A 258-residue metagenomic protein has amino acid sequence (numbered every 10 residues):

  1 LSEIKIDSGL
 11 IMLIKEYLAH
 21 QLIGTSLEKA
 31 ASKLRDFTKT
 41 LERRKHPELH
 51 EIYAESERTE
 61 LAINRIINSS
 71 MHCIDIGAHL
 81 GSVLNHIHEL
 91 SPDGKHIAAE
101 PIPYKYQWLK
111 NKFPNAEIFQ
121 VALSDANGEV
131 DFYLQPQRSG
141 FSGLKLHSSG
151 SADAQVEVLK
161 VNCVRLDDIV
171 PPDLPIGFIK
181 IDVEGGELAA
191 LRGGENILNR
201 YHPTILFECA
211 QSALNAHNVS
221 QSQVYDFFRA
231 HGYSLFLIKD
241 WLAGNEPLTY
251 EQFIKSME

Functional and structural regions predicted by a protein language model:
S2-E258: Phosphate/nucleotide-binding beta-alpha loop and adjacent structural elements of enzyme active sites
